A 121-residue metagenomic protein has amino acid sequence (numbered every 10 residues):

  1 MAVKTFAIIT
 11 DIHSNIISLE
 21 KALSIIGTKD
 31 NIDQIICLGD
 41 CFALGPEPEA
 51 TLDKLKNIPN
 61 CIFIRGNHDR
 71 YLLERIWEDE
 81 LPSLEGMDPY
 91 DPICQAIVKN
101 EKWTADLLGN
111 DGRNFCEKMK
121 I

Functional and structural regions predicted by a protein language model:
M1-C61: N-terminal active-site segment of His-dependent metallophosphoesterases
L52, I58-I121: Active-site neighborhood of divalent metal-dependent phosphoester bond hydrolases
